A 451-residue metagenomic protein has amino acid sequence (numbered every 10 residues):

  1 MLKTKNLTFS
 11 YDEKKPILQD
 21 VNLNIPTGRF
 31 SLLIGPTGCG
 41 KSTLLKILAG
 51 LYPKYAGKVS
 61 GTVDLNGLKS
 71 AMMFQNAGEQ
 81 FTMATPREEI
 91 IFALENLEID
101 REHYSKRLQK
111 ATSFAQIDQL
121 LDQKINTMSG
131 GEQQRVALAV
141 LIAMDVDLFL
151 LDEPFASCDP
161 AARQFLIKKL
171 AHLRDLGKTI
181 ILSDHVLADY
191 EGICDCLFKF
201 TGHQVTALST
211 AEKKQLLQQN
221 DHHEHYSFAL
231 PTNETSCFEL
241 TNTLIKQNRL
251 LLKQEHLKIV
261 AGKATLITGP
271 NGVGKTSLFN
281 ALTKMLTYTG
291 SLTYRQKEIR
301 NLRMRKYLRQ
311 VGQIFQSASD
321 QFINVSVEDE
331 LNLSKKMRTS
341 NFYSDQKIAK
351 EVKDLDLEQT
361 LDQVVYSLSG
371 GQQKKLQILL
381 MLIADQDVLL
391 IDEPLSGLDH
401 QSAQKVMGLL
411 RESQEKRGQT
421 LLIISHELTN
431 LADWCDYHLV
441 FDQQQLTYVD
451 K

Functional and structural regions predicted by a protein language model:
G57-K69, G290-I299, Y307: Conserved ABC transporter NBD signature motif
E102-L120, F342-T360: Conserved ABC ATPase "signature" region
K124, E153-P154, V364, E393-P394: Walker B catalytic motif
K124-M128, E132, V364-L368: Conserved ABC ATPase signature
V136-L138, I378: Hydrophobic anchor residue at the start of the ABC signature
D152, D159, D399: ABC-family nucleotide-binding domains
S183-H185, S425-H426: H-loop/switch region of ABC-family ATPase nucleotide-binding domains
